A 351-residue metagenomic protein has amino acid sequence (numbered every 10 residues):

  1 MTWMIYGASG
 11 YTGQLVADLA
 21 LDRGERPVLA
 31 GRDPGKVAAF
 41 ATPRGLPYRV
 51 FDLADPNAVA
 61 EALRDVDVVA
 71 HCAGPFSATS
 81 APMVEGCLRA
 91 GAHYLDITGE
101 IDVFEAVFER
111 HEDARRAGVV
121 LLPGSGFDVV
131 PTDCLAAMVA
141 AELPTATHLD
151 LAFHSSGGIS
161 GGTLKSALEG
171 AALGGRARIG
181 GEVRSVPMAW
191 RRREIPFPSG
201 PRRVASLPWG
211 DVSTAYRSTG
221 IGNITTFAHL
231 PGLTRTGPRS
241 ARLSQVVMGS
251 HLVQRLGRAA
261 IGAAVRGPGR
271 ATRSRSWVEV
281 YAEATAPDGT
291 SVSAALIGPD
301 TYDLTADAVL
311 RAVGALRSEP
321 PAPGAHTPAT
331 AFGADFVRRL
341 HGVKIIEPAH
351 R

Functional and structural regions predicted by a protein language model:
W3-R23: N-terminal Rossmann NAD(P)H-binding glycine-rich loop of SDR-like oxidoreductase domains
Y6, A141-S293, D303: Active-site-lining helix/loop region of Rossmann-like oxidoreductase modules
V28-L29, L95: Conserved beta-strand positions in the Rossmann-like core of class I SAM-dependent methyltransferases
A30-P34, D52-L53: N-terminal Rossmann-fold cofactor-binding loop
A39-L46, R110: Short, conserved SAM-binding/catalytic segment of Class I S-adenosyl-L-methionine-dependent methyltransferases
R49-T79: Conserved Rossmann-fold cofactor-binding substructure of NAD(P)-dependent oxidoreductases
F76-I179, T214, S218: Glycine-/Pro-rich loop/turn segments that contact NAD(P) or position catalytic residues in Rossmann-like domains
G269-R351: C-terminal helical cap and adjacent loop that interface with cofactors, partners, or active-site loops
